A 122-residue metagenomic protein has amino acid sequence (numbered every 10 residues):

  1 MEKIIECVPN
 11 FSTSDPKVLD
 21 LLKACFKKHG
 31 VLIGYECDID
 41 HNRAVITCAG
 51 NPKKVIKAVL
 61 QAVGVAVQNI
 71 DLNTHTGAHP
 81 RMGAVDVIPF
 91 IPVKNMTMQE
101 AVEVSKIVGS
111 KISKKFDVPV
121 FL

Functional and structural regions predicted by a protein language model:
M1-L122: Long, contiguous binding/interaction regions
